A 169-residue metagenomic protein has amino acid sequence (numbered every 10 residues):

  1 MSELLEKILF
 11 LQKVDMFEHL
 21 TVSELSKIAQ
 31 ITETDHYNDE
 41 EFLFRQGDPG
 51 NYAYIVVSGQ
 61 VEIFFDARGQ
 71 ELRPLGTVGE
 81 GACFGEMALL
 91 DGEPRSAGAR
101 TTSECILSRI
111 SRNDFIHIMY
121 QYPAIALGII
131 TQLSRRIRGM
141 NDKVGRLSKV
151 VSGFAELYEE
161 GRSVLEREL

Functional and structural regions predicted by a protein language model:
M1-L169: Cytosolic regulatory regions built on CNB/CRP/Popeye-like sensor folds
